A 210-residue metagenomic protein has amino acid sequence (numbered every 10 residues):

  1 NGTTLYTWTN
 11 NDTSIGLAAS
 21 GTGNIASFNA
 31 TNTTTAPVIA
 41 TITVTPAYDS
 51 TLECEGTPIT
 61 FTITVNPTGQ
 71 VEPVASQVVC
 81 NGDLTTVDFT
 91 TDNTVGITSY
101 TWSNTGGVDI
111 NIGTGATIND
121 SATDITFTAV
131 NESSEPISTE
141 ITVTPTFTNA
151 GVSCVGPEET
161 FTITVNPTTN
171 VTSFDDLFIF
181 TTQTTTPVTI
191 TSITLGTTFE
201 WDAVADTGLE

Functional and structural regions predicted by a protein language model:
N1-E210: Extracellular low-complexity Ser/Thr/Asn/Gly-rich intrinsically disordered segments
